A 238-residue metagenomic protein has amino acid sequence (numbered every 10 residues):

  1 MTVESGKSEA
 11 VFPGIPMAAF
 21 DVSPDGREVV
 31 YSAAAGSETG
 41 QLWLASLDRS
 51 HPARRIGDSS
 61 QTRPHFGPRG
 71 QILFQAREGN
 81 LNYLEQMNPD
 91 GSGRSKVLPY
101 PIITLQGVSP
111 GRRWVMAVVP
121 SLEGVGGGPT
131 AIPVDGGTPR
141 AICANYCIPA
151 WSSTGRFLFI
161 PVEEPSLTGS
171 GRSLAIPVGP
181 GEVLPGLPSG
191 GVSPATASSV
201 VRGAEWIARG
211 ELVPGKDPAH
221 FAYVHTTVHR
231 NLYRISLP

Functional and structural regions predicted by a protein language model:
M1-P238: Sequence signature of WD/YWTD-type beta-propeller architectures
